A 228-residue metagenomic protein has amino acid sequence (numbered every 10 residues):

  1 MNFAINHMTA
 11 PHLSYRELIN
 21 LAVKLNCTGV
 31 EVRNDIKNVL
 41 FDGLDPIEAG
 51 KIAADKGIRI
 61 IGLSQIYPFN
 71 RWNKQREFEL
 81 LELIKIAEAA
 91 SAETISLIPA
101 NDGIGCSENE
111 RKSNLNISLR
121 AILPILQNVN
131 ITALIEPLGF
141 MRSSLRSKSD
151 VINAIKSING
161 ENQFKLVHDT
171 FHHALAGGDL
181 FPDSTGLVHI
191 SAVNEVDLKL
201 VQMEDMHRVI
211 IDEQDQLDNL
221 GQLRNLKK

Functional and structural regions predicted by a protein language model:
M1-T94, R120, G160, K165 (+1 more regions): N-terminal pre-domain/capping segments
T9-P11, N34-I36, I66-F69, P99-G103 (+3 more regions): Active-site-proximal loop/turn and secondary-structure-junction residues that shape catalytic pockets, frequently
L40-E48, W72-E82, C106-I117, R142-D150 (+1 more regions): Alpha-helix N-cap and loop-to-helix initiation/capping positions
I58, A92-E93, I131, L226-K228: A short helix->loop->beta-strand "cap" motif at the edges of active sites that frequently abuts
A90-E108, V129-M141: Active-site groove signature of glycoside hydrolases
A121-E213: Acidic/histidine-rich catalytic cores of soluble enzymes
D212-K227: A short, acidic, amphipathic alpha-helical segment used as a generic capping/interface helix at domain edges
